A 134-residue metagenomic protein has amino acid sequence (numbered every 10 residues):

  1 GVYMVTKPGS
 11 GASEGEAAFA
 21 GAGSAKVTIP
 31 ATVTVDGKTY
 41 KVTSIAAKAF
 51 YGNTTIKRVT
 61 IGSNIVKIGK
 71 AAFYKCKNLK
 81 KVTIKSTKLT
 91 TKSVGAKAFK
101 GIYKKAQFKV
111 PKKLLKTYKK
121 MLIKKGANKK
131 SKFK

Functional and structural regions predicted by a protein language model:
G1-A20: Short beta-strand/loop segment at the start of cytosolic alpha/beta domains
G11, F19-G21, F73-Y74, K100: A generic structural signal for short, solvent-exposed coil/turn residues that cap or connect secondary-structure
S13-E16, A47, C76, I102: Intrinsically disordered, low-complexity serine/threonine-rich segments
A22-S44, N53-K67, K77-K92, Y103-T117 (+1 more regions): Structural signature of tandem-repeat unit edges
M121-N128: Helix-loop-beta element that forms the nucleotide-linked donor phosphate-binding surface in glycosyltransferases
